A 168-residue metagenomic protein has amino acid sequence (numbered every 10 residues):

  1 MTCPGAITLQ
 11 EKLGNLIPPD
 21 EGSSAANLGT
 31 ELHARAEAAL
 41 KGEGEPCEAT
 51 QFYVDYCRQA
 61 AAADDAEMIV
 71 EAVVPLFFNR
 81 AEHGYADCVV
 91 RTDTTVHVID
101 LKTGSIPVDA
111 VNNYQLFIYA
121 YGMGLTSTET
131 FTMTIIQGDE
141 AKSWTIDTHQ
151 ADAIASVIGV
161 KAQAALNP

Functional and structural regions predicted by a protein language model:
M1-V98, T130: Metal-dependent nuclease catalytic cores that hydrolyze phosphodiester bonds in DNA/RNA, characterized by
D65-P168: Mg2+/Mn2+-dependent nuclease catalytic core
